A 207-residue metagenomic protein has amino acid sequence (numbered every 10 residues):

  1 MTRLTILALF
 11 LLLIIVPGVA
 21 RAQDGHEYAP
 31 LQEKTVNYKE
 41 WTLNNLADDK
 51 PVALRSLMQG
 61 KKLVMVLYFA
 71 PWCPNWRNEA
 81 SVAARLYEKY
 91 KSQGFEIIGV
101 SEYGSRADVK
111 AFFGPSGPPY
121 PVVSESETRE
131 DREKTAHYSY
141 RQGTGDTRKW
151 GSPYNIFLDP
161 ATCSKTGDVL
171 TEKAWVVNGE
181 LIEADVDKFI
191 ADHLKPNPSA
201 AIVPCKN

Functional and structural regions predicted by a protein language model:
M1-N45, D187, S199-N207: N-terminal targeting signals for export/organelle localization
E40-V64: A short beta-strand-turn-helix
M65-V66, I97, N155: Hydrophobic beta-strand anchors of alpha/beta hydrolase catalytic cores
Y68-R85: Conserved redox-active cysteine motifs that mediate thiol-disulfide chemistry, especially di-cysteine Cys-X(1-2)-Cys
F69-W72, I98-G99, W175-V176: Second-shell loop/turn segments in exported
E79-V82, S105, V109, A136 (+2 more regions): Stable alpha-helical elements in mature extracytoplasmic
E88-K134: Conserved segment of the thioredoxin-like fold in thiol-based oxidoreductases
S116-P118, T128-F189: Thiol/disulfide oxidoreductase modules built on the thioredoxin-like
